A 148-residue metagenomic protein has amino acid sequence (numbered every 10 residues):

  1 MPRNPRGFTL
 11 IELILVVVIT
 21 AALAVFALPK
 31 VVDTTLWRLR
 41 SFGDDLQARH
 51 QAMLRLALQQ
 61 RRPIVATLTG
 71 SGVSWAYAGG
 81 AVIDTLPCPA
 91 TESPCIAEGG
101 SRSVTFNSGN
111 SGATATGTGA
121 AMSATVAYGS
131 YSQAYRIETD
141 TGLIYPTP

Functional and structural regions predicted by a protein language model:
M1-A21: Glycine-centered recognition micro-motifs in short, flexible terminal segments and loops
P2, A22-D44, A48-Q51, R55 (+2 more regions): N-terminal helix-rich module
